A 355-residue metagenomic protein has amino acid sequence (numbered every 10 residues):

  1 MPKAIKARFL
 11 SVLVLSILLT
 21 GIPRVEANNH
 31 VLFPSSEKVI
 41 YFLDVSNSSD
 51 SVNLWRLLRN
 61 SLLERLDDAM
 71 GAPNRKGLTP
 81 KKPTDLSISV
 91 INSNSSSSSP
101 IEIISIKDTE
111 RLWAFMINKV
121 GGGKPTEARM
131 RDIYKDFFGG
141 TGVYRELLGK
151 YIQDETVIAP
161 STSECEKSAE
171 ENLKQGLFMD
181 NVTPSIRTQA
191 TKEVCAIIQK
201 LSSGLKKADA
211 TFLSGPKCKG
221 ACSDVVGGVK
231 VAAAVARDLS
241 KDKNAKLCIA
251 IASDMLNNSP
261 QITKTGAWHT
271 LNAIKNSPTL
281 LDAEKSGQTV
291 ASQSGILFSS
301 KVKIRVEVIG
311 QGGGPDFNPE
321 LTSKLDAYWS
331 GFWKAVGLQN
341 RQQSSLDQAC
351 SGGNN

Functional and structural regions predicted by a protein language model:
S11-T20: Bacterial N-terminal signal peptides
G21-R56, T109, I117, G353-N355: Acidic, polar low-complexity linker/tail segments
S35-V52, L205-P216, E307-G312: Acidic/histidine-rich, surface-exposed loop or edge segments in extracytoplasmic proteins
F42-S46, L247-N258: DG-centered beta-turn motif at the end of beta-strands
N47-D85, S105, R111-M116, G121 (+2 more regions): …and closely analogous acidic/polar surface helices at protein-protein or active-site interfaces in A-domain-like
N53, L256-L321: VWA/integrin I-like adhesion module and closely mimicked acidic/polar interface patches used
L78-E110, S351-N354: Acidic helix-start/capping segments at beta-turn-to-alpha-helix junctions
V120-N244, N257: Von Willebrand factor
